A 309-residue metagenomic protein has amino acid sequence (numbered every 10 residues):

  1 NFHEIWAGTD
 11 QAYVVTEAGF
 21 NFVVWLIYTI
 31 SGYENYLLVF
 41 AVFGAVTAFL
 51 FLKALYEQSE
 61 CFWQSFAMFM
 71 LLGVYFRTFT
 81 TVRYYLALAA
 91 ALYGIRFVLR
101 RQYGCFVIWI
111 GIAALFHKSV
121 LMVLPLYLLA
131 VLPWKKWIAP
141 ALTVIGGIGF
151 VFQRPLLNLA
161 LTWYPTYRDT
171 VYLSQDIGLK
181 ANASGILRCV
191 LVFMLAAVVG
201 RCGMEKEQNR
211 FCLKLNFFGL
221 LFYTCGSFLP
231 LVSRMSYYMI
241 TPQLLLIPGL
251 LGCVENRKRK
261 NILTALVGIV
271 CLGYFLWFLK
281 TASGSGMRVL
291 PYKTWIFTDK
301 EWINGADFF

Functional and structural regions predicted by a protein language model:
N1-F309: Terminal, non-globular segments
